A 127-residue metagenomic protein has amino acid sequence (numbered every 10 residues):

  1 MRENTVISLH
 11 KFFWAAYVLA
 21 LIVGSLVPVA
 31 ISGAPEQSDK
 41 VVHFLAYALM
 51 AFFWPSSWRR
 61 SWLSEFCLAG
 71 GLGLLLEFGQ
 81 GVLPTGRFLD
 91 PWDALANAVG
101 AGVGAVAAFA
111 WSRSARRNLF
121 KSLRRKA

Functional and structural regions predicted by a protein language model:
M1-A94, A98, G102-A127: Bulky hydrophobic segments
